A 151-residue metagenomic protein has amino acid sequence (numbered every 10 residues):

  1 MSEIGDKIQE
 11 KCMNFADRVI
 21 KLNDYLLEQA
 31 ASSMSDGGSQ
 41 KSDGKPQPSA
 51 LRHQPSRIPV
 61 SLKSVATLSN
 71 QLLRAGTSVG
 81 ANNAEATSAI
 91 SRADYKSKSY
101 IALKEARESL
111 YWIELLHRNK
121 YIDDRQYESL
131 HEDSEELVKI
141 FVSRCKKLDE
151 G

Functional and structural regions predicted by a protein language model:
M1-G151: Amphipathic alpha-helical assembly/interaction segments
